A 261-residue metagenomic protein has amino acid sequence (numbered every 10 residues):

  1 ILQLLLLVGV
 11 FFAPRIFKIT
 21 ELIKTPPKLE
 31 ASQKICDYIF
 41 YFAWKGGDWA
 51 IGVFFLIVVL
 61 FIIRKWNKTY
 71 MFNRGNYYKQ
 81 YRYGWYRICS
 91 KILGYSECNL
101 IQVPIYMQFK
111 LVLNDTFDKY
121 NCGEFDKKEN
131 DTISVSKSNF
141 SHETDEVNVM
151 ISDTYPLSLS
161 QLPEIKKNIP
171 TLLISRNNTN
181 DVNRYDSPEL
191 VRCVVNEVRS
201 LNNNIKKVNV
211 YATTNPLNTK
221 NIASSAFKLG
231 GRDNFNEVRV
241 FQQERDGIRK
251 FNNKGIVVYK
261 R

Functional and structural regions predicted by a protein language model:
I1-I88: N-terminal alpha-helical membrane-insertion module
Q3, Q33, Q80, Q102 (+3 more regions): Residue-identity detector for glutamine
Q3-L6, K34, E189-C193, Q242-R249: Broad hydrophobic/π-residue packing in well-ordered secondary structure
Y81-L113: Cytosolic juxtamembrane regulatory segments of multi-pass membrane proteins
P104-G231: Structured extramembrane domains adjacent to transmembrane segments
T213-T214, T219-R261: Alpha-helical oligomerization segments
